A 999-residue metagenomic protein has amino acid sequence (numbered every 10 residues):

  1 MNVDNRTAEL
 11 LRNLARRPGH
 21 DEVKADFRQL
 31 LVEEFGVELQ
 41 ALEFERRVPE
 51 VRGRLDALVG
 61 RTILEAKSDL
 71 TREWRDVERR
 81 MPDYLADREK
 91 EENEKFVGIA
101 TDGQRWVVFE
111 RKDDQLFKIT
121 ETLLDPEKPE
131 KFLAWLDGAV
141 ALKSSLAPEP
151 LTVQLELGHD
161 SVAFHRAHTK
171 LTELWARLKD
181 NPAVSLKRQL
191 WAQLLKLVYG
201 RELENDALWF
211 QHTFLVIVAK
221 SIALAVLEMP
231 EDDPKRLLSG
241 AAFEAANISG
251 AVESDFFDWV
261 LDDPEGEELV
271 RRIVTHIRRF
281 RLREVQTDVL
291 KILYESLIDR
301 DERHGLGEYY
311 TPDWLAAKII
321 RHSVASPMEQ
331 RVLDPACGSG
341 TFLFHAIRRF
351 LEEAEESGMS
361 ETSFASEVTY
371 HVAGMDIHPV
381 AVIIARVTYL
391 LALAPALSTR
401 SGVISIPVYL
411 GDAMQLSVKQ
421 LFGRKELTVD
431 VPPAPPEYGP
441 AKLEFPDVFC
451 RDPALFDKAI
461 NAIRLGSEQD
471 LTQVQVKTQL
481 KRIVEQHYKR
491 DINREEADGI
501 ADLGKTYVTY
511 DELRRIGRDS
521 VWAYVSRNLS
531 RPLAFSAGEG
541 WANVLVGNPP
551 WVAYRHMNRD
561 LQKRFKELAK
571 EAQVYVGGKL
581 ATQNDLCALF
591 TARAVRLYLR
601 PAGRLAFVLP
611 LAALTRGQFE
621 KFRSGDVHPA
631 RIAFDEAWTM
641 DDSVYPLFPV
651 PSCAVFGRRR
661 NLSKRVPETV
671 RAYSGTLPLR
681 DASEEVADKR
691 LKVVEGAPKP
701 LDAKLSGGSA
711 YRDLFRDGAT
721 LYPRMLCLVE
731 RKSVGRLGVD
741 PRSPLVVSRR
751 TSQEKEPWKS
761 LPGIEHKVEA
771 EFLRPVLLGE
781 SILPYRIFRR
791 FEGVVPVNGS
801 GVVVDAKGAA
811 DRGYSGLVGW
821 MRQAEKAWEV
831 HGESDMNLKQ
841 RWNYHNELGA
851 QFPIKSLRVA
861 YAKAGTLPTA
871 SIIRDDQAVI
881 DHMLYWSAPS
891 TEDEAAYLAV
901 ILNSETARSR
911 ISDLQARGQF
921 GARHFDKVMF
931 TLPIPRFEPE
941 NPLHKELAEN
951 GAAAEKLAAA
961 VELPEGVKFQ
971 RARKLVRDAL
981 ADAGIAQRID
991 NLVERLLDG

Functional and structural regions predicted by a protein language model:
M1-F44: Acidic-basic catalytic patches of nuclease active cores, encompassing PD-(D/E)XK and other metal-cofactor nuclease
R47-V51, L55, G60-T71, P82 (+8 more regions): Charged, often flexible domain-edge or linker segments that flank or initiate folded functional domains
P49-R52, E89, W106-S144, W314 (+13 more regions): Signature of N6-adenine DNA methyltransferases within the class I
S68, A553, A588, V595 (+1 more regions): Polybasic, glycine- and aromatic-enriched phosphate-binding surface used to engage nucleic acids
Y199-E202, D301-E302, D313, K318 (+5 more regions): Flexible, glycine/threonine-enriched loop-and-boundary segments that flank and lead into catalytic domains of large
D206-D232, V380, I384-V387, G547 (+5 more regions): P-loop NTPase catalytic cores that bind/hydrolyze ATP
L224, M229-H322, V776, P784 (+5 more regions): Class I S-adenosyl-L-methionine
V380, G816, M929, P933-G999: Non-catalytic DNA-recognition/assembly elements of restriction-modification systems
